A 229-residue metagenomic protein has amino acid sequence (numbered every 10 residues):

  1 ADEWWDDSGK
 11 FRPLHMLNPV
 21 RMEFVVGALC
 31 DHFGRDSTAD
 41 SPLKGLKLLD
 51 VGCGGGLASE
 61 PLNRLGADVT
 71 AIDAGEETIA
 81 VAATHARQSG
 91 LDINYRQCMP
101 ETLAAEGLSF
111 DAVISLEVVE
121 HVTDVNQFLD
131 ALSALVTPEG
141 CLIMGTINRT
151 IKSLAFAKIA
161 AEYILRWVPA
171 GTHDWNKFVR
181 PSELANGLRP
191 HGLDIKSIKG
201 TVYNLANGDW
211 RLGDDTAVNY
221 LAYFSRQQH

Functional and structural regions predicted by a protein language model:
A1-S41: Conserved class I S-adenosyl-L-methionine
H32-K152, P181-L184, A222-R226: Conserved SAM-binding loop
S153-Y163: Short, flexible, mixed-charge acidic loops at enzyme active sites
R166-E183: Acceptor-substrate binding/catalytic loop of class I
R180-D194: Substrate-binding/catalytic lobe of Class I Rossmann-like enzymes that use SAM or dcSAM, i.e., the mid-to-C-terminal
L193-N204: Conserved S-adenosyl-L-methionine
D209-H229: Core SAM-dependent methyltransferase catalytic element
